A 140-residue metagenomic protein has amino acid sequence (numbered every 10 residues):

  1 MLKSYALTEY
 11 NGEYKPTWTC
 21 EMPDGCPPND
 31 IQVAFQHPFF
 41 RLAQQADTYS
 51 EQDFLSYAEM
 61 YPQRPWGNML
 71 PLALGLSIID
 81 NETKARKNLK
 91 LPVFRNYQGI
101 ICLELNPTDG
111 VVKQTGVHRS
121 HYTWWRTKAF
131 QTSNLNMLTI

Functional and structural regions predicted by a protein language model:
M1-L70: ADP-ribose/NAD+-binding catalytic cleft of ART/PARP-like enzymes
Q44-L55, P107-Q114, Q131-T132: Short, surface-exposed beta-strand/loop "edge" segments at domain boundaries and coil↔beta transitions
P62-F130: ADP-ribosyltransferase catalytic core
L135-I140: Intrinsically disordered, low-complexity, charge-dense segments enriched in Lys/Arg and Glu/Asp interspersed
